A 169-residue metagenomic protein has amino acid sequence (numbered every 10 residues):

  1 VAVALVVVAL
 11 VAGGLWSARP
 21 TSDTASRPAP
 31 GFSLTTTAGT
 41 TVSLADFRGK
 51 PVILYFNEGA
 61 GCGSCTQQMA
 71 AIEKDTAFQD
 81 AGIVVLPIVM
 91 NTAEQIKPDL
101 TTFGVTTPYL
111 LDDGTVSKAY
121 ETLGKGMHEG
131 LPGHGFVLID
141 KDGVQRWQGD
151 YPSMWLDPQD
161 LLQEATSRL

Functional and structural regions predicted by a protein language model:
V1-T35: N-terminal targeting signals for export/organelle localization
A29-P30, P51, G133-G135: Short loop/turn microsegments at loop-to-beta-strand junctions
S43-Q67, I72: Short active-site neighborhood of thiol/selenol oxidoreductases, capturing the structured segment around
A45, Y120, W147-G149: Short hydrophobic alpha-helix segments
S64-V105, T115-K118: Structural microenvironment flanking redox-active thiols in thiol-disulfide oxidoreductases
V105-T107, L123-V137: Structural micro-motif
P108-D112: Short acidic-hydrophobic, aromatic-tinged amphipathic segments that line or gate anion-handling sites
L131-L169: Thiol-/selenol-based redox modules, centered on thioredoxin-like and closely related oxidoreductase domains
